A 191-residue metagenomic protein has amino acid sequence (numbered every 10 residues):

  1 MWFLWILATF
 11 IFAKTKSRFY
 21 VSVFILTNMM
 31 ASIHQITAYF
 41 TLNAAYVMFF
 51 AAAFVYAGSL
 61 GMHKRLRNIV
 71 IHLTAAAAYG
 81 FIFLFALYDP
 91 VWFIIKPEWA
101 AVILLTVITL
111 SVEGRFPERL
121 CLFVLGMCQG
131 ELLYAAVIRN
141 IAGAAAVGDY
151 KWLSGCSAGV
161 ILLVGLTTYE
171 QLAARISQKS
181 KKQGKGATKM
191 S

Functional and structural regions predicted by a protein language model:
M1-W2, I36-F49, P90-A100: Structural signature of hydrophobic alpha-helical transmembrane segments
W2, V112-S191: C-terminal transmembrane helix-loop-helix hairpin of multi-pass membrane proteins
W2-I11, M48-G61, I103-E113, C156-Q171: Hydrophobic cores of alpha-helical transmembrane segments in multi-pass inner/ER membrane proteins, independent
W2-K14, T27-A38, A53-R65, A78-V91 (+2 more regions): Short juxtamembrane and helix-loop transition motifs at transmembrane-helix boundaries in membrane proteins
W5-F10, V21-I33, F49-F54, A77 (+2 more regions): Pore- and pathway-forming membrane helices of multi-pass small-molecule/ion transporters and channels
T15-V21: Acidic, metal/ion-handling microdomains and their immediate structural contexts
G61-Q129: Membrane-proximal helix-loop-helix units in multi-pass membrane proteins
